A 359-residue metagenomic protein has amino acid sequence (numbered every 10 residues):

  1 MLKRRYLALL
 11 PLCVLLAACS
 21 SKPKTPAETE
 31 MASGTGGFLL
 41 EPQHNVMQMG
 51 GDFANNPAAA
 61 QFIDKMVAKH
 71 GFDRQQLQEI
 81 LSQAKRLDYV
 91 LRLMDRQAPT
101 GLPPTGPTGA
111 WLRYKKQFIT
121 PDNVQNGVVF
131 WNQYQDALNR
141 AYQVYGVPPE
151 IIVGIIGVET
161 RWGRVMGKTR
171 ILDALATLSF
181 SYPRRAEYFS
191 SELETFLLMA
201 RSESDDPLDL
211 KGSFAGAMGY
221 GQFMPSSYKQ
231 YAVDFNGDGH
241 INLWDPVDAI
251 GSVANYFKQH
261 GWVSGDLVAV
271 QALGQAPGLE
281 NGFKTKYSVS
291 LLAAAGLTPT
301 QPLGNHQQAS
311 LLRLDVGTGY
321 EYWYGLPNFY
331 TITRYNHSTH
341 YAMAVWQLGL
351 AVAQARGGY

Functional and structural regions predicted by a protein language model:
M1-A8: Bacterial N-terminal signal peptides that target proteins for export
L15-A18: C-terminal motif of bacterial Sec signal peptides marking the signal peptidase cleavage site
S20-Q133, N139-Y142: An acidic, Gly/Ser/Thr/Pro-rich helix-cap/linker signature
F62-Q75, I80-L87, P121, A137-P148 (+10 more regions): Structured segments of extracytoplasmic/periplasmic soluble domains in secreted or envelope-associated proteins
K85-D88, E159-G163, A217, Q275 (+5 more regions): Solvent-exposed loop/turn segments at secondary-structure junctions within structured extracellular/periplasmic domains
G106-S252: Acidic/His-rich structured neighborhood in mature extracellular/periplasmic domains
E203-G317: Flexible, glycine-rich surface segments
H306-Y359: C-terminal functional modules
